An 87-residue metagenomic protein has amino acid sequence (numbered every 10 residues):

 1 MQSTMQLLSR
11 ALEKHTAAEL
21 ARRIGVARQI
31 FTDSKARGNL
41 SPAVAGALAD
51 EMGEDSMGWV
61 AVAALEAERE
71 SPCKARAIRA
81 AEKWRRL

Functional and structural regions predicted by a protein language model:
M1-R23, D50, D55-C73, K83: A short, Lys/Arg-rich alpha-helix, primarily the initiator
I24-L40: Recognition helix of helix-turn-helix/homeodomain-like DNA-binding domains that insert into the DNA major groove
I30-T32, S71-K74: Coiled-coil-like amphipathic alpha-helices with heptad-repeat character
T32-D33, G46, V60: Key DNA-contacting residues within the recognition helix of helix-turn-helix
R37-D50: Short, basic-rich loop-to-helix N-cap that marks the start of a DNA-contacting helix
G38, S71-P72, R86-L87: Short, flexible coil/linker elements and helix-boundary hinge sites characteristic of intrinsically disordered
P42-A43, E68, I78-A80: Juxtamembrane/interface motifs at transmembrane-helix termini
R76-L87: C-terminal single-pass membrane-anchor helix
